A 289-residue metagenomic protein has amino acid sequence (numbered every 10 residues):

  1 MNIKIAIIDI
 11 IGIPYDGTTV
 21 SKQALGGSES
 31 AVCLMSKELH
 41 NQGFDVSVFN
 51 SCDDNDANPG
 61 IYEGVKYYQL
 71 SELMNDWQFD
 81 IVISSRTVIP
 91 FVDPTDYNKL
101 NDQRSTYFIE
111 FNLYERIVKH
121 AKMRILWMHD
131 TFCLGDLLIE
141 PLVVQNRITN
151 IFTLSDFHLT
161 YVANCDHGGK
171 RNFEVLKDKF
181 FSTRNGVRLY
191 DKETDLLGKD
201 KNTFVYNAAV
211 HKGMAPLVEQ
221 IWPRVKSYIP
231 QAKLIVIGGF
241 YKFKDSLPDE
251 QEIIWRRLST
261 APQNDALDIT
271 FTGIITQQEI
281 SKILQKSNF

Functional and structural regions predicted by a protein language model:
M1-S51: N-terminal subdomain of nucleotide-sugar transferases
A6, L34, E38, S47-R147 (+2 more regions): Extended catalytic core of nucleotide-activated donor transferases of GT-like folds
I11, N207-K212, F240-Y241, I275: Short donor-sugar binding/catalytic loops of nucleotide-sugar-dependent glycosyltransferases, especially enzymes
V48-N50, I83, R184, K233-G238: Short beta-strand segments
G135-L142, R147-K179, V187: A short, active-site helix/loop in glycosyltransferases that binds the activated sugar's phosphate group
F152, D195-G213, L217-V218, W222 (+2 more regions): Conserved donor-binding/catalytic core segment of Leloir-type glycosyltransferases
G238-F240, L247-S281: Nucleotide-activated donor-binding/catalytic signature segment of Leloir-type glycosyltransferases, i.e., the conserved
L267-D268, Q285-F289: Acidic donor-binding loop of glycosyltransferase active sites
